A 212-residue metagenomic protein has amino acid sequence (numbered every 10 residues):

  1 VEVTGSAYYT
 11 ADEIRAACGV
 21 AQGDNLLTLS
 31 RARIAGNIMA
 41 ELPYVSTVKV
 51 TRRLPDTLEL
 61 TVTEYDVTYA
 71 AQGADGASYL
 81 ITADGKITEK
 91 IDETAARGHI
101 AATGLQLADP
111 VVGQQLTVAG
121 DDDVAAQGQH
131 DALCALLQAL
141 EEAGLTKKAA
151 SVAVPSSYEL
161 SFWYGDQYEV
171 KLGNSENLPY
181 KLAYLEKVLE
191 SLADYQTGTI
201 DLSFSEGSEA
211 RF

Functional and structural regions predicted by a protein language model:
V1-A16, P110-V112: Acidic, glycine-rich low-complexity/disordered segments
V3-Y9, L27, V118-D122: Short, exposed beta-strand "edge-strand" segments with a Pro/Gly-rich flavor and a Y/T-containing core
E13-A17, D24-T28: Glycine-rich loop/hinge motif
A17, R31-Y44: Amphipathic, non-transmembrane alpha-helical segments in extracytoplasmic/periplasmic proteins
G23-N25, A35-N37, T47-F212: Charged, solvent-exposed interaction patches on well-folded alpha/beta domains that mediate macromolecular contacts
